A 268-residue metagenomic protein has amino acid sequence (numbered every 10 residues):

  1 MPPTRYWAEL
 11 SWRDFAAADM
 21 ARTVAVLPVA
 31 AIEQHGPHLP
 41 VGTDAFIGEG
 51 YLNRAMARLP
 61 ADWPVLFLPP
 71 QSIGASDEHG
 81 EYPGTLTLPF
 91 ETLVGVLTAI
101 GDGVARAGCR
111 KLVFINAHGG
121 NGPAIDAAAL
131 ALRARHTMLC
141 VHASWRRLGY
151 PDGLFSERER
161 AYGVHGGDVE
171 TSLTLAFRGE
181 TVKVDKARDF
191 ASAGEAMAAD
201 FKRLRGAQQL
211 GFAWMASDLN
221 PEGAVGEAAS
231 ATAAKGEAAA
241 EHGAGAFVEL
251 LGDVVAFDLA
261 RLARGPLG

Functional and structural regions predicted by a protein language model:
M1-K111, G119-G268: Extended, histidine- and acidic-residue-enriched regions that form the cofactor-binding/catalytic faces
F114: Conserved SAM-binding loop
